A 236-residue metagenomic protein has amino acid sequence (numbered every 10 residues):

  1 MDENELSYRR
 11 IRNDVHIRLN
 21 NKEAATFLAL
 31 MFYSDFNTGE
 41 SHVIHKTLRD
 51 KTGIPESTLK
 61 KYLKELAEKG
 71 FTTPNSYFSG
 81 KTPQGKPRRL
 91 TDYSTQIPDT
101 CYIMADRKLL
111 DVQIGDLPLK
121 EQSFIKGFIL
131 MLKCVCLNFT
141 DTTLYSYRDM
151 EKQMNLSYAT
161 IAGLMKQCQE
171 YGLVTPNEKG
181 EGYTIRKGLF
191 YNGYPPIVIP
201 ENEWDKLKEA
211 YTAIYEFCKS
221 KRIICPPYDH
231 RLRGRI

Functional and structural regions predicted by a protein language model:
M1-I236: Electropositive, intrinsically flexible nucleic-acid-contacting patches
